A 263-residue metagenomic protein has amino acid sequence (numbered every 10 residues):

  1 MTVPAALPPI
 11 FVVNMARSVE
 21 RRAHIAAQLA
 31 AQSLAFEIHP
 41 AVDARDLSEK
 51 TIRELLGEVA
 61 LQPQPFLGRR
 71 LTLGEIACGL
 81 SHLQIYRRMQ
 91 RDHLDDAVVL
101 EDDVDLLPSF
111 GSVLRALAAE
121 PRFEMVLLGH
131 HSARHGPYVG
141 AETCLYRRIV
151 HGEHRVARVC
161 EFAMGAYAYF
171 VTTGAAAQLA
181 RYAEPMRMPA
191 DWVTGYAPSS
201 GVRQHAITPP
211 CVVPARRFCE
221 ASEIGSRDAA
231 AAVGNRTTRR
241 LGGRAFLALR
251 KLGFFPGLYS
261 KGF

Functional and structural regions predicted by a protein language model:
M1-L100, V104-F263: An acidic/histidine-cluster motif and surrounding catalytic segment that typifies divalent-metal-assisted enzyme active
